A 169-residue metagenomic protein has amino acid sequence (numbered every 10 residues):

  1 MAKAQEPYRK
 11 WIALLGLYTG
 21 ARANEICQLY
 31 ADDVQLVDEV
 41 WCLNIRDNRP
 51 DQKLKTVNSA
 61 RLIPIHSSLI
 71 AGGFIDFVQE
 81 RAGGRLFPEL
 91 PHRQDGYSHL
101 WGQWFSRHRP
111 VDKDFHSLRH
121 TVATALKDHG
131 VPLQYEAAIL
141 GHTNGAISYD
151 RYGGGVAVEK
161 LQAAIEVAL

Functional and structural regions predicted by a protein language model:
M1-A23, C27, R119: Basic, Lys/Arg- and aromatic-enriched nucleic-acid-binding interface segment
P7-K10, H92-F105, P110-G130, A138: Short basic/aromatic active-site micro-motif
K10-W11, W41, A71-F74, F115-L118: Tryptophan-centric aromatic hotspots in well-structured domains and transmembrane helices
Q28-G73: Conserved tyrosine-mediated DNA breakage-rejoining catalytic core shared by Y-recombinases
V34-V37, D112, V131-G153: Short, polar N-cap/turn motifs at the start of nucleic acid-interacting alpha helices
R49, I70, L140-L169: Catalytic-site neighborhood detector that most strongly recognizes the C-terminal catalytic loop/helix of tyrosine
I65, A123-L126, E136, Y152: Hydrophobic, well-ordered secondary-structure elements that form the walls of internal hydrophobic environments
S67-L100: Major-groove DNA-contacting interfaces characterized by cationic-aromatic clusters
